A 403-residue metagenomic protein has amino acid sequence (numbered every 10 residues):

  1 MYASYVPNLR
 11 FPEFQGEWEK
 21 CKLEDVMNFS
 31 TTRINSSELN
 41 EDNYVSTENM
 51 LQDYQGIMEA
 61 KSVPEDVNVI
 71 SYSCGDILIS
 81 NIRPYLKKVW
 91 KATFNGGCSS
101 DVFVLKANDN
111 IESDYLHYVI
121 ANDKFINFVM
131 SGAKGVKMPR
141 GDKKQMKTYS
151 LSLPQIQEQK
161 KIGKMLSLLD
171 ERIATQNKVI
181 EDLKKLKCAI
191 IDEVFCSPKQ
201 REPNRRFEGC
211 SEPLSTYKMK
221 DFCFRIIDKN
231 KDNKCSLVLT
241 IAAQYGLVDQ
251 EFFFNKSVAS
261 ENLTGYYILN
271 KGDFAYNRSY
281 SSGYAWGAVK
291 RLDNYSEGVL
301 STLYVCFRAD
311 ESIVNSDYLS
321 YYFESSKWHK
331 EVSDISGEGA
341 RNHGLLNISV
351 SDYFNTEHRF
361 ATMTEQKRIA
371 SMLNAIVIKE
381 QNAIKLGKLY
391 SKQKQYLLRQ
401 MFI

Functional and structural regions predicted by a protein language model:
M1-Q15, L168-E171, T175-P213, K385-I403: Short amphipathic coiled-coil heptad-repeat segments
A3-P7, I82, G97-F103, K134-Q157 (+2 more regions): A short glycine-rich beta-alpha junction/loop motif
N8-I34, R206-N230: Non-catalytic DNA-recognition/assembly elements of restriction-modification systems
E17, E65-D66, G135, S167 (+3 more regions): Short, solvent-exposed loop/turn positions at domain surfaces that link secondary-structure elements or cap domain
E24-M27, R33-V63, I227-S260, V299: DNA target-recognition patches
D66-F125, G265-W328, R341, S349: A short beta-sheet element
R83, M165-S167, Y280, M372-N374: Short, surface-exposed secondary-structure boundary micro-motifs
Q157-K161, K367-R368: Short, solvent-exposed linear patches
